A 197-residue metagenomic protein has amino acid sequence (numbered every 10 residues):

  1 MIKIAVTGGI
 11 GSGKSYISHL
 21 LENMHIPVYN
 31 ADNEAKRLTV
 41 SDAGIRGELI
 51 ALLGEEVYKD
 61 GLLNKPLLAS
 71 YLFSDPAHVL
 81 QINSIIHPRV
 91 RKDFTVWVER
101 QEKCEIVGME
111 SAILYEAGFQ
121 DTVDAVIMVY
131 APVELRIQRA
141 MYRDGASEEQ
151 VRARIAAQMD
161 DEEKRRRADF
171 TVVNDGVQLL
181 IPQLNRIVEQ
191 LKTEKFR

Functional and structural regions predicted by a protein language model:
V6: Hydrophobic anchor at the beta1->P-loop junction of P-loop NTPases
G9, L21: P-loop (Walker A) phosphate-binding loop of NTP-binding proteins
S12: ATP-binding Walker
S15: Walker A/P-loop
N33-E105: ATP-dependent small-molecule kinase phosphotransfer cores that center on conserved nucleotide phosphate-binding segments
K92-Q101, I106-Y142: ATP-dependent NMP and nucleoside kinases share a basic, alpha-helical "lid"
D121-T122, V133, Y142, A146-Q190: Small-molecule kinase domains that catalyze NTP-dependent phosphoryl transfer to phosphate-bearing small molecules
